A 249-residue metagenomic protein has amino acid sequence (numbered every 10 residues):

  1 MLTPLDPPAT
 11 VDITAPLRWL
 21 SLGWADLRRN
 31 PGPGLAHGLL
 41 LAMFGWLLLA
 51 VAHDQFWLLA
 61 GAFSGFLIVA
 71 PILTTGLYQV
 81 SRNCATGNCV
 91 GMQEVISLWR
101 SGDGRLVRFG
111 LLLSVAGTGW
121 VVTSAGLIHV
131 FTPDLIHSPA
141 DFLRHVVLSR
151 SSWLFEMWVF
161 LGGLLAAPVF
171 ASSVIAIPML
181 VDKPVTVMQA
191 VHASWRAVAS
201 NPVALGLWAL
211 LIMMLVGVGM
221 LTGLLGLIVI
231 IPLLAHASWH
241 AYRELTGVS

Functional and structural regions predicted by a protein language model:
M1-S249: Hydrophobic alpha-helical membrane segments
